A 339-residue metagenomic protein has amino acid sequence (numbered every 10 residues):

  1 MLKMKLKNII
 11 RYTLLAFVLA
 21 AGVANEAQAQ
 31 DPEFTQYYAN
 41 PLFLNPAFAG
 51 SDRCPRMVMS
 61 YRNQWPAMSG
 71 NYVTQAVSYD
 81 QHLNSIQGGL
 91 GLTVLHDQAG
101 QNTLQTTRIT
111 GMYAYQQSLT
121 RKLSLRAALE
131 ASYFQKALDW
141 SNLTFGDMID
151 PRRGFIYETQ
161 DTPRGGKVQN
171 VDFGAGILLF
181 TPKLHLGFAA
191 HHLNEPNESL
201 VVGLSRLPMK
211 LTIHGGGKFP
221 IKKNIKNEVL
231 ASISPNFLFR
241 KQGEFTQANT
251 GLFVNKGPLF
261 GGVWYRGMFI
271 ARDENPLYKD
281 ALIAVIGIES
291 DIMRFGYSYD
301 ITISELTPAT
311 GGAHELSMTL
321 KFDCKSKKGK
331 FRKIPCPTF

Functional and structural regions predicted by a protein language model:
M1-K3, F17, N25, T120: Short intrinsically disordered, low-complexity coil segments enriched in acidic
L2-L14: Bacterial N-terminal signal peptides that target proteins for export
Y12-G22: Bacterial N-terminal signal peptides
V23-A29: Sec/Tat signal peptide C-region and signal peptidase I cleavage site
Q30-F339: Subset of outer-membrane beta-barrel
